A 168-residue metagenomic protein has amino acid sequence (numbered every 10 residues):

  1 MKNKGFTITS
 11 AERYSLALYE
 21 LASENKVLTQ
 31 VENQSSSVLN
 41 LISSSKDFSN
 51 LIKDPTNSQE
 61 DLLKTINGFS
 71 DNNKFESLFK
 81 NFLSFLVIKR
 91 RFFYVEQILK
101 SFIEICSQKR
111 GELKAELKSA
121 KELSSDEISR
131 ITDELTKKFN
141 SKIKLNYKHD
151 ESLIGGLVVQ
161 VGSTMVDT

Functional and structural regions predicted by a protein language model:
M1-T168: Elongated, mostly alpha-helical coiled-coil "stalk/stator" tethers of large membrane protein machines
